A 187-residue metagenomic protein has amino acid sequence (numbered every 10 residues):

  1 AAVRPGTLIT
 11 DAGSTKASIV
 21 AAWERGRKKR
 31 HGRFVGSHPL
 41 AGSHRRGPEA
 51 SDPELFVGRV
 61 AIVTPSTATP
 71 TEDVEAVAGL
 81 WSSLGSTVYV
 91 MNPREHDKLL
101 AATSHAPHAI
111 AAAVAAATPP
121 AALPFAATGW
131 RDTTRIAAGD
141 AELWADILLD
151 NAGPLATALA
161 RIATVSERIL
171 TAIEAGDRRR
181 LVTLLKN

Functional and structural regions predicted by a protein language model:
A2-E49: Rossmann-like NAD(P)(H) cofactor-binding subdomain of soluble oxidoreductases
K16, H44, T69-P70, L155: Alpha-helix N-cap/loop-to-helix initiation residues
V20, R46, T71-E75, L159: Conserved strand-to-helix beginnings and helix N-cap segments that scaffold or border functional pockets
G26-H31, A68-E72, A121, E174-R180: Short, glycine- and charge-enriched coil/turn segments that flank and shape catalytic ligand pockets
A50-L55, A145-D146: Short, flexible, solvent-exposed loop/turn segments with mixed acidic/basic and small polar residues
P53-A138: Internal alpha-helical scaffold of NAD(P)-dependent oxidoreductase catalytic cores
A121-N187: Interdomain hinge/lid region at the active-site interface of Rossmann-like NAD(P)-dependent oxidoreductases
